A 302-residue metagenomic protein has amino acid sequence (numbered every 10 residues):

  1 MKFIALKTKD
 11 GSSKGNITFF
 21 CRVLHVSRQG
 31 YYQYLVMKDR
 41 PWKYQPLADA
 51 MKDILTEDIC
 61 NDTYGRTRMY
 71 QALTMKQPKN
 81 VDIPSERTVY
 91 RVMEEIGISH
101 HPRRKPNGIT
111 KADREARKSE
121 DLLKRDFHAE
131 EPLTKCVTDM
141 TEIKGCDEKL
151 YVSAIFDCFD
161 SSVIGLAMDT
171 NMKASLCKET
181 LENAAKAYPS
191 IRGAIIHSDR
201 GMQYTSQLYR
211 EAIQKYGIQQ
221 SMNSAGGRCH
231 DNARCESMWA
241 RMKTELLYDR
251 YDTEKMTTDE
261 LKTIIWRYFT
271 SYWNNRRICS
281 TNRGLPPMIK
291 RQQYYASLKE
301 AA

Functional and structural regions predicted by a protein language model:
M1-K14, K52-I59: Short, amphipathic alpha-helical "recognition" segments used to contact nucleic acids or chromatin
C21, R28-E131, C229, P286-A296: Basic, flexible linker segments flanking DNA-binding modules in nucleic acid-interacting mobile-element proteins
C21, Y31, M51, M69 (+15 more regions): Mobile genetic element proteins and their domesticated derivatives, centered on retroelements and DNA transposons
P102-G108, G193-R200, Q214-A233, Y248-M256 (+1 more regions): RNase H-like polynucleotidyl transferase catalytic core
A112, S198-R200, S206-R210, M222-T244 (+2 more regions): RNase H-like two-metal-ion nuclease catalytic core shared by retroviral integrases and related mobile-element nucleases
R125-I164, T170: An active-site-proximal beta-strand-loop segment
K144, E148, L166-P189: Active-site beta-loop-alpha junctions of metal-dependent nucleic acid enzymes, especially the RNase H-like/DDE
Q214, A240-A302: C-terminal domain-tail junction helix/linker
